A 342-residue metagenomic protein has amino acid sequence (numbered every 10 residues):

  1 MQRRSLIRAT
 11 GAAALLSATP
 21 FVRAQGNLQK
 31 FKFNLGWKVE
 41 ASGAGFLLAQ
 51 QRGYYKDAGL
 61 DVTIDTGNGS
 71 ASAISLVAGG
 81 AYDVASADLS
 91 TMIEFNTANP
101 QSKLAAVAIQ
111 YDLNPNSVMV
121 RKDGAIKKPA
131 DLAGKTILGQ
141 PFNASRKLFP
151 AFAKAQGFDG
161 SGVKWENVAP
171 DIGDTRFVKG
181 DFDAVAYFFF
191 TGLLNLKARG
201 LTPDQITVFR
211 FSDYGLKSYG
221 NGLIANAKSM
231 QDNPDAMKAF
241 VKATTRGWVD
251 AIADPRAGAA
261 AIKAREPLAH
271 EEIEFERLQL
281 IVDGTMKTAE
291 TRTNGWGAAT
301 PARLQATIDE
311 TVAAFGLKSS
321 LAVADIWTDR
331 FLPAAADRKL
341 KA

Functional and structural regions predicted by a protein language model:
M1, F21-Q25, K341-A342: Basic/polar N-terminal segments that are highly enriched at the extreme N-terminus, encompassing both cleavable
S5-A24: N-terminal export signals
Q25-K179, D183-F190, F209-F211, L216-K217: Short, glycine-/small- and polar/acidic-enriched structural segments that line small-molecule recognition paths
T63, A71, N167, F209-S212 (+2 more regions): Short linear loop/turn motifs
N99, D171-T175, F182-L268: Pocket-lining segment of extracytoplasmic ligand-binding domains
G160-K164, P203-T207, L268-Q279, K318-D325: Short, surface-exposed acidic
D232-G316: Secondary-structure end/capping motifs
L304-A342: Conserved C-terminal helix/tail region of periplasmic/extracytoplasmic solute-binding proteins
